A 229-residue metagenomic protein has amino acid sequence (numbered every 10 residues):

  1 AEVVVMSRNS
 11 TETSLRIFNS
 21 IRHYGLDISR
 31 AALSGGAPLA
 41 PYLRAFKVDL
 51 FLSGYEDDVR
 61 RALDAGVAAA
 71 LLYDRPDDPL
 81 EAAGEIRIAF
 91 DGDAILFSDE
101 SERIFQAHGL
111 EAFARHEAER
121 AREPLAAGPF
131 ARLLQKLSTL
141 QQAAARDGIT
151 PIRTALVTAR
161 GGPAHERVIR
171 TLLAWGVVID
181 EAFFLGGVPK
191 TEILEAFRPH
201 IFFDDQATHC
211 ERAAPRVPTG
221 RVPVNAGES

Functional and structural regions predicted by a protein language model:
A1, R22-R30, S34-F90, R198: Non-catalytic pre-domain segments flanking phosphatase-related domains
A1-A37, A82, D91-F184: Alpha-helical substrate-recognition element adjacent to the catalytic core
V4, R61-L72, P76, T154-L156 (+4 more regions): Internal alpha/beta domain cores that form substrate/cofactor-binding pockets in large enzymes and binding proteins
G36-P41, D77-P79, V188-I193, A226-S229: A short acidic, often aromatic-flanked loop/helix-cap motif at beta-alpha or helix-coil junctions that lines enzyme
L39-A40, Y55-A65, P189-L194, D205-V217: Acidic, divalent-metal-coordinating active-site segment for phosphoryl/phosphodiester hydrolysis, typified by short
I104, F202-D204: Short loop/beta submotifs within extracellular cysteine-rich repeat domains
